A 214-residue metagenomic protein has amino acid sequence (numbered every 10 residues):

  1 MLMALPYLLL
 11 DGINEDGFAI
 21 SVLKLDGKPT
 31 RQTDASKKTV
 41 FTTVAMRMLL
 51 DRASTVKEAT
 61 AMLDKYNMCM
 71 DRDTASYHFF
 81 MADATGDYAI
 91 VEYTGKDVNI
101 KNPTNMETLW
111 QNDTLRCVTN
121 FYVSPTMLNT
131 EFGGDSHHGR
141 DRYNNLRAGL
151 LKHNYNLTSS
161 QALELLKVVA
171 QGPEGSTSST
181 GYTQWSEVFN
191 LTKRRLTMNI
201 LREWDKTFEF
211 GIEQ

Functional and structural regions predicted by a protein language model:
M1-Y7, D11-D51, T74-Y77, A82-Q214: C-terminal, well-structured catalytic/ligand-binding subdomain of enzymes
M46-M70: Short N-terminal edge-element motif at the start of the domain
